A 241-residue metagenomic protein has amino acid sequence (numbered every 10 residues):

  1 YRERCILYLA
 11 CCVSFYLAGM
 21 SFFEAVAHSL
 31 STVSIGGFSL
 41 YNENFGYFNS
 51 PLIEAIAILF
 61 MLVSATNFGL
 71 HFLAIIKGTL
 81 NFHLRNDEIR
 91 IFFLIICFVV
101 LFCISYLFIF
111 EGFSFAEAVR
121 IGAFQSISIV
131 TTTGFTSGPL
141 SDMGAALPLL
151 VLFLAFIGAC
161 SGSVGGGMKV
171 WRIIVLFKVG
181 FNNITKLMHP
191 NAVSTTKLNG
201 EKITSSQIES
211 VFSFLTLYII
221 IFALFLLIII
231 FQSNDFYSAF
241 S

Functional and structural regions predicted by a protein language model:
Y1-S241: Membrane-proximal intracellular helices of multi-pass ion channels
